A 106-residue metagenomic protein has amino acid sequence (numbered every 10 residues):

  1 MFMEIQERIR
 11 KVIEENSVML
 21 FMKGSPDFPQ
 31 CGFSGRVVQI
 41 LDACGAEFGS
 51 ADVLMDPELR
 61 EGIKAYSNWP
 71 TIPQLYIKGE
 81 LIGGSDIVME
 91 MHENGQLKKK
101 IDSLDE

Functional and structural regions predicted by a protein language model:
M1-F2: Short, Lys/Arg-enriched N-terminal segments with co-localized hydrophobic residues within the first ~10-30 amino acids
Q6-E7: Eukaryotic intrinsically disordered and solvent-exposed regulatory patches
R10-K11, M89: Short secondary-structure boundary/capping segments
K11-E47: Local sequence-structure signature of Cys/Sec-based thiol-disulfide redox active-site neighborhoods
G45-E61: Thiol-based oxidoreductase modules, predominantly thioredoxin-like and allied folds used for disulfide exchange
A65-T71: Thiol/disulfide oxidoreductase modules built on the thioredoxin-like
I77-E106: Non-catalytic, surface beta->alpha helical segment in thiol-disulfide oxidoreductase systems
